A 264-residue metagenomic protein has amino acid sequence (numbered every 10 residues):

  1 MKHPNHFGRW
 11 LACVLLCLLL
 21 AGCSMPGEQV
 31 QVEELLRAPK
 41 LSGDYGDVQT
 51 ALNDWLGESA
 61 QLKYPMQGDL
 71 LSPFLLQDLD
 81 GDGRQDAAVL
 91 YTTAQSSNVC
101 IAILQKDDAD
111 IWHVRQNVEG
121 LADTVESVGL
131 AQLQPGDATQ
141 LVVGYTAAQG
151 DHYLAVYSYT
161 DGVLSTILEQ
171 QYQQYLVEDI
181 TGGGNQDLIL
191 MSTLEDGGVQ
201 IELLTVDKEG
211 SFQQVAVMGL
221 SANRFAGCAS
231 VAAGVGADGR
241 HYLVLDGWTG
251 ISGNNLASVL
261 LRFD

Functional and structural regions predicted by a protein language model:
M1-H6: N-terminal secretory signal peptides that target proteins for export/translocation
F7-G27: Sec-dependent N-terminal signal peptides of Gram-positive bacterial secreted proteins and lipoproteins
C23-D264: Beta-propeller-forming repeat regions
